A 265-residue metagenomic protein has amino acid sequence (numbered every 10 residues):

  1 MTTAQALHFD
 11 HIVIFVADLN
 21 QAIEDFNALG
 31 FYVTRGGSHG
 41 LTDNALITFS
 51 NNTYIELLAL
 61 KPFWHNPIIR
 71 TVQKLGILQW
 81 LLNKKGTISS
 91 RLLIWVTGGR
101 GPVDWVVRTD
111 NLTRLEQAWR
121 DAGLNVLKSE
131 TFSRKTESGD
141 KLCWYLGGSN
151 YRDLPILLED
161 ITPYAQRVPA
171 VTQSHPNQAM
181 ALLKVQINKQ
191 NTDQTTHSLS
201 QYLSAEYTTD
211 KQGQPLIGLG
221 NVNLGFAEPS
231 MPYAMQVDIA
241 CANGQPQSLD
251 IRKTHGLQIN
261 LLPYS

Functional and structural regions predicted by a protein language model:
T2-F9, F15-T34, F49-S265: Glyoxalase I/VOC metalloenzyme domain signal
S38-G40: A short beta-turn/loop motif at secondary-structure boundaries
L46: Short, surface-exposed charged micro-motifs
